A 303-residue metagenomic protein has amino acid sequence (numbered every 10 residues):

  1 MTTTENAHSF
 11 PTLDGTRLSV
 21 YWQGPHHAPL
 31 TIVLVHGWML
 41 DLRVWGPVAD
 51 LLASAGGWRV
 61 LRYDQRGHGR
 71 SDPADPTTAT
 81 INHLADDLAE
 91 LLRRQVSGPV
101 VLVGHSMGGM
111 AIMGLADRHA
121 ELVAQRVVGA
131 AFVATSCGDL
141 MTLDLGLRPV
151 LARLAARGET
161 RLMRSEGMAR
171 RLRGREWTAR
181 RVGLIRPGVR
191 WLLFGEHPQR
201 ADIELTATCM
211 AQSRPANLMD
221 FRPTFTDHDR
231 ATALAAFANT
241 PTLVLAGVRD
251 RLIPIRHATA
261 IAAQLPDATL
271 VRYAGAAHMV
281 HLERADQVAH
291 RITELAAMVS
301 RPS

Functional and structural regions predicted by a protein language model:
T16, Y21-P73, L91: Conserved HGGG/HGGXW glycine-rich cap/lid loop of the alpha/beta-hydrolase fold
G37-L40, S106, S136: Active-site glycine-rich loops that stabilize anionic/oxyanionic intermediates across multiple enzyme folds
R59, Q65-A111, L115-V123, L143 (+1 more regions): Active-site loop/oxyanion-hole signature of alpha/beta-hydrolase fold enzymes
E121-R173: Flexible "cap/lid" loop of the alpha/beta hydrolase fold
T142, G167-A236: Conserved alpha/beta-hydrolase catalytic His-Asp/Glu region
F237-A238, V244-A246, D250: Short beta-strand/loop motif that positions the catalytic acidic residue of the alpha/beta-hydrolase fold
R251-H257: Conserved alpha/beta-hydrolase "acid-adjacent" motif
L252, Y273-A289: Catalytic histidine-centered segment of alpha/beta-hydrolase-like enzymes
